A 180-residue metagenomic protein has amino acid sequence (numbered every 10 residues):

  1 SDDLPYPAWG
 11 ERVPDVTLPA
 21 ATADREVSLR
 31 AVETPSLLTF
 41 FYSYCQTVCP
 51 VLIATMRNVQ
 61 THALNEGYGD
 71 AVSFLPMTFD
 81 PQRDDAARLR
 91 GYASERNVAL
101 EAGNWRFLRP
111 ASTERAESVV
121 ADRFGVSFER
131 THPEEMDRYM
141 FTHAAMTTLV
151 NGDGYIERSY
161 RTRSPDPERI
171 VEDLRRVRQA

Functional and structural regions predicted by a protein language model:
D2-L29, A54: N-terminal "domain-start" segment that seeds a small globular fold
P14, P35-S36, A144-A145: Short loop/turn microsegments at loop-to-beta-strand junctions
E26-M56, F74-L75: Short active-site neighborhood of thiol/selenol oxidoreductases, capturing the structured segment around
L38, Y42, Q46-L52, Q82 (+5 more regions): Solvent-exposed, acidic/flexible segments
Y42-C45, P76-D80, W105-F107, I156 (+1 more regions): Second-shell loop/turn segments in exported
I53-V120: Structural microenvironment flanking redox-active thiols in thiol-disulfide oxidoreductases
S112-D173: Thiol/disulfide oxidoreductase modules built on the thioredoxin-like
L174-Q179: Short, hydrophobic alpha-helical segments
